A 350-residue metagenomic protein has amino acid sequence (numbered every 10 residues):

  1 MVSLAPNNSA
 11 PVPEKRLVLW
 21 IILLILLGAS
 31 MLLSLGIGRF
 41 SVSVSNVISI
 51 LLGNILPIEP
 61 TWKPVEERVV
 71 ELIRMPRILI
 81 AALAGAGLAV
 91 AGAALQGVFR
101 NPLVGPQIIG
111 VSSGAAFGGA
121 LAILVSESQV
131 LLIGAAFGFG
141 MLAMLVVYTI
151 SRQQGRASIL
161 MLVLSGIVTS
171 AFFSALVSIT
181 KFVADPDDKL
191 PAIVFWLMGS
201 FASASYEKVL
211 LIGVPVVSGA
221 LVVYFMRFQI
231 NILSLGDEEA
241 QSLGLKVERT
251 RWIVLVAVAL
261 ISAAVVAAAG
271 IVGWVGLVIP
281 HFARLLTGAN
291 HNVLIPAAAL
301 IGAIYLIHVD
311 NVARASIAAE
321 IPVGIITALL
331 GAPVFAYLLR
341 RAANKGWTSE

Functional and structural regions predicted by a protein language model:
V2-E350: Alpha-helical transmembrane segments in inner-membrane proteins
